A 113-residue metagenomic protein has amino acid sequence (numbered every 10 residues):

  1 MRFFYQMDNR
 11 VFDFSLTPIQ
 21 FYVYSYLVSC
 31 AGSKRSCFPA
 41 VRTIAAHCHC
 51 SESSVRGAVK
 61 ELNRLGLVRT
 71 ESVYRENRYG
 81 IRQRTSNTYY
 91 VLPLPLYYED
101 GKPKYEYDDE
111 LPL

Functional and structural regions predicted by a protein language model:
M1-S15: Short, Lys/Arg-enriched N-terminal segment that forms or immediately precedes the first helix of a structured domain
Y5-M7, E52, L96: Hydrophobic transmembrane signal anchors and adjacent membrane-proximal interface regions, especially in viral
Y5-Q6, K60, Y74, Y105-E106: Intrinsic disorder/low-complexity signature
N9, Y79-G80, D100-G101: Intrinsic-disorder/low-complexity loop/linker signature
F12-D13, T17-I19, V28-T88: Winged helix-turn-helix DNA-binding recognition segment
R64, Y90-L113: Charged low-complexity intrinsically disordered patches
